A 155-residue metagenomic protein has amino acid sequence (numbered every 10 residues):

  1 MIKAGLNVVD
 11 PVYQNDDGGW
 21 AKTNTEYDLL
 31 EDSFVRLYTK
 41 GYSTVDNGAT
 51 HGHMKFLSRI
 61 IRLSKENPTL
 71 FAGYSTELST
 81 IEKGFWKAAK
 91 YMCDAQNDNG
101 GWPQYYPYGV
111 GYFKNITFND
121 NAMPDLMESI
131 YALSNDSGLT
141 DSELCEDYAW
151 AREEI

Functional and structural regions predicted by a protein language model:
M1, G52-T76, D125-E143: Well-ordered alpha-helical scaffold segments within catalytic/enzyme domains
I2, A21, T50, L78 (+3 more regions): Residue-level detector of extended alpha-helical repeat arrays and alpha-solenoid scaffolds
I2-G18, K83-G101, A149-I155: Long, well-ordered core segments of solenoidal/helical folds
N7, N15, G19-T25, T50-K55 (+1 more regions): Mature extracytoplasmic or organellar-lumen-exposed domains after removal of signal/transit peptides
P11, R59-R62, Y91-D94, I116 (+1 more regions): Positions within ordered alpha-helical repeat solenoids
Y13-T39, D94-K114: Glycine- and aromatic-rich loop/turn segments at beta-sheet edges
V35-T50, V110-M123: Solvent-exposed loop and edge beta-strand segments that line ligand/cofactor-binding and catalytic clefts
W86, N99, G111-I155: Surface-exposed interaction/gating patches
